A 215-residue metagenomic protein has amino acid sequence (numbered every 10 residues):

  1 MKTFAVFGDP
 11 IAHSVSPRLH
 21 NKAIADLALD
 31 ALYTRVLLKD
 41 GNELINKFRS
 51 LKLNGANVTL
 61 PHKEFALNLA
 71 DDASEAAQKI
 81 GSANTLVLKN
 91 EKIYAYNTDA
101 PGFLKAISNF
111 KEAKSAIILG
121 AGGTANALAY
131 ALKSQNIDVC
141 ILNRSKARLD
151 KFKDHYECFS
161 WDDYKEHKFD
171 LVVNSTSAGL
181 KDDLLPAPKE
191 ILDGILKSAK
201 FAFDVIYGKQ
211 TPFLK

Functional and structural regions predicted by a protein language model:
K2-N109, K209: Phosphate/diphosphate ligand-binding glycine-rich loop within oxidoreductases
G8, N97-A100, I107-S108, K114-K133 (+1 more regions): Glycine-rich adenosine-cofactor-binding loop
G41, H155-F169: Short acidic low-complexity segments
P61, T176-A178, I206-Y207: Short glycine-/small-residue-rich Rossmann-like dinucleotide-binding loops
E112, K133, K189-K200: Short, conserved loop/helix-junction motifs that constitute active-site signature segments in enzyme catalytic cores
Q135-K153: NAD(P)-binding Rossmann-fold cofactor-contacting core
Y164-P186, L196: Rossmann-like NAD(P)-binding element
A187, S198-K215: Rossmann-fold NAD(P)-binding glycine/threonine-rich loop
